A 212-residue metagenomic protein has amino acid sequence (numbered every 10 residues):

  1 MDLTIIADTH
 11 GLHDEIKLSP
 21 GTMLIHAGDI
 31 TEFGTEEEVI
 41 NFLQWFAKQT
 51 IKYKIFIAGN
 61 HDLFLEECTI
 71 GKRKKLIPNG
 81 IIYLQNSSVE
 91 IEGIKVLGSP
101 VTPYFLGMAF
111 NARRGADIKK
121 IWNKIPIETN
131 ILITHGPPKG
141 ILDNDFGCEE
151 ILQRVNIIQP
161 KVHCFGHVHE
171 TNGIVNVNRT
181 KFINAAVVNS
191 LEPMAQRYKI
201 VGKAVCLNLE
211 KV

Functional and structural regions predicted by a protein language model:
M1-D14, Q49, I200-V212: Acidic, histidine-bearing metal-coordination/catalytic regions of metal-dependent phosphoesterases
M1-T4, S88-G98, I131, V175-K181 (+1 more regions): Beta-strand-turn-beta hairpins that frame and shape the catalytic cleft of phosphate-ester-processing enzymes
I5-A7, L24-D29, I55-N60, L84-Q85 (+4 more regions): Active-site neighborhood of phospho(di)ester-bond hydrolases with catalytic His/Asp-centered motifs
I6-I91: Core catalytic region of metal-dependent phosphoesterases/phosphodiesterases, especially metallo-beta-lactamase-like
E36-E38, G107, I141-D145: Glycine/threonine-rich flexible loop motifs
Y53-I55, K75, K139-E210: Conserved beta-sheet core of the metallophosphoesterase superfamily
I94-T129, D145-Q153: Binuclear metal-dependent hydrolase catalytic cores centered on His/Asp/Glu-rich metal-binding motifs
